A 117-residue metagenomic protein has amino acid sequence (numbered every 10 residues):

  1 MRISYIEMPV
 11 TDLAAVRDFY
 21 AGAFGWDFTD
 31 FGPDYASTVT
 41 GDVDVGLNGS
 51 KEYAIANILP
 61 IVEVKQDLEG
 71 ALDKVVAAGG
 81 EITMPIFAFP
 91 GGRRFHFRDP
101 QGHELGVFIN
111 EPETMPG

Functional and structural regions predicted by a protein language model:
M1, V45, F87: Flexible, active-site-adjacent loop/turn segments at secondary-structure boundaries
M1-R17, I58-P60, E111-G117: N-terminal beta-strand motif that seeds the catalytic metal site of vicinal oxygen chelate
S4-V10, E52-V76, R93-R98: Vicinal oxygen chelate
M8, D73, A78-G117: Vicinal oxygen chelate
Y20: Catalytic core of tubulin tyrosine ligase-like
F24-F31, E81-P85: Short secondary-structure junctions
W26-I58, E104-N110: Conserved short beta-strand elements that form part of the metal-binding/catalytic scaffold of enzyme active sites
